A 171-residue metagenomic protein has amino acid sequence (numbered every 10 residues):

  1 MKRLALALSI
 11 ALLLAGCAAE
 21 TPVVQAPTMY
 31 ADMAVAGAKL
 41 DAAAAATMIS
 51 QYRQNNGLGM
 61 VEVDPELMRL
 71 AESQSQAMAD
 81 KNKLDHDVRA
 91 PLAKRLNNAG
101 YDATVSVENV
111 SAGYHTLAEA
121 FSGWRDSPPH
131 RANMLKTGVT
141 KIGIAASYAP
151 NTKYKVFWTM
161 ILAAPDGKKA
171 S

Functional and structural regions predicted by a protein language model:
K2-A7: Sec-dependent signal peptide recognition, specifically the positively charged N-region followed immediately by
A11-A36: Bacterial Sec signal peptide processing site at the extreme N-terminus
P22, A79, K169-S171: Short, solvent-exposed loop/turn elements at domain surfaces
Y30-L40, N55-V63, M78-K83, S106-S111 (+1 more regions): Second-shell loop/turn segments in exported
A43-Q51, P65-Q76, K94, E108 (+4 more regions): Solvent-exposed, polar/charged alpha-helical surfaces in well-ordered, non-transmembrane soluble domains, broadly
N55-R69, N82-P91, V107, R131-T137 (+1 more regions): Surface-exposed patches in mature extracellular/periplasmic domains of secreted proteins
M68-H115: Short, surface-exposed glycine/acidic/tryptophan-bearing loops
L117-S171: Disulfide-stabilized extracellular recognition modules
